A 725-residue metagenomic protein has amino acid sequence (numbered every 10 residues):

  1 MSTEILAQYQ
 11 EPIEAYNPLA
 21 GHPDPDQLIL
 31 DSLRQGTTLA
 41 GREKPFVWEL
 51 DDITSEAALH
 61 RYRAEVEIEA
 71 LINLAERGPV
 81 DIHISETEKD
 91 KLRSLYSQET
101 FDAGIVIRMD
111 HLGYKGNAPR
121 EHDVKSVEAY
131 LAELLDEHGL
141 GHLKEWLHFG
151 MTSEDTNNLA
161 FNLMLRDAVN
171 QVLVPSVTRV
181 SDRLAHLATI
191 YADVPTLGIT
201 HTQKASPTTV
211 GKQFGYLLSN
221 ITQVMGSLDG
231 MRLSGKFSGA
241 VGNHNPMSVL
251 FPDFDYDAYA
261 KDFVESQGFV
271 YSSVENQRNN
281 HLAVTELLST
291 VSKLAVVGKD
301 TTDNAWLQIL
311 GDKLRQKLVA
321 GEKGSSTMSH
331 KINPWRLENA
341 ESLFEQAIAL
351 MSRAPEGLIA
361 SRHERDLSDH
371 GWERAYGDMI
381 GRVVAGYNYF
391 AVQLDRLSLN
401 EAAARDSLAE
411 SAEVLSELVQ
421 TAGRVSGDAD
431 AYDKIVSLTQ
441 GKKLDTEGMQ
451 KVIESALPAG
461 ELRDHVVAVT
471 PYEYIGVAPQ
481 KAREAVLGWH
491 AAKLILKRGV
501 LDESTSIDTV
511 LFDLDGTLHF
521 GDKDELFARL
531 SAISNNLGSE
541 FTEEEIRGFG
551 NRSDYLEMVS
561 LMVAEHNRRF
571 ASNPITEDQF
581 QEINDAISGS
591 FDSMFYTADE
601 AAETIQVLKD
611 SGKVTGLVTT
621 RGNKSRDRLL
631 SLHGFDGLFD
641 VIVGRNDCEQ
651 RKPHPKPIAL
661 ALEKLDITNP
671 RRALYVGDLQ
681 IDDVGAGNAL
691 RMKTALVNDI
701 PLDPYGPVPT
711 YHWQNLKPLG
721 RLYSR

Functional and structural regions predicted by a protein language model:
S2-H244, F251-D262, G324-S325, W335-L337 (+4 more regions): A helix-coil-helix interface module used to build multimeric assemblies and to scaffold catalytic/cofactor sites
E4-E56, L95, D312-K313, K323-K497: Catalytic-core signal marking the mid-to-C-terminal active-site face
R63, R120, V127, L173-V180 (+8 more regions): Amphipathic alpha-helix face/heptad-repeat signature
D81-S94, L140-W146, V270-Q277, R424-I435 (+5 more regions): Short, surface-exposed acidic
S153, S248-F251, S266, V270-R278 (+4 more regions): A structural signal for small-residue-enriched, beta-sheet-centric alpha/beta enzyme cores and oligomeric scaffold folds
F251, D255-L337, E341: Acidic, glycine-rich loop-and-beta core segments that form the ion-binding/anion-interacting portion of active sites
L496-I507, A602, Q606-K609, K613-G616 (+1 more regions): Asp-based, Mg2+/Mn2+-dependent phosphohydrolase catalytic module
D502-A602, Q606-V607, K624: N-terminal helical cap/lid subdomain that shapes the substrate entry/recognition surface in HAD-like hydrolases
